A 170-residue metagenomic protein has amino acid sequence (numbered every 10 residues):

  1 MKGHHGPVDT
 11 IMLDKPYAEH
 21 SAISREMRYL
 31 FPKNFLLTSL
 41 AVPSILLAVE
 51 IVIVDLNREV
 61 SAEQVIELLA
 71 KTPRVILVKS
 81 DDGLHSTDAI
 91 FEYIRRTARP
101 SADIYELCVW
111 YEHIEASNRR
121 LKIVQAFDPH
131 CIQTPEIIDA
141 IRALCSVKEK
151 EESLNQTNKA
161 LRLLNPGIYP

Functional and structural regions predicted by a protein language model:
K2-Q125: C-terminal substrate-binding/catalytic lobe of Rossmann-fold NAD(P)-dependent oxidoreductases
R96-P170: NAD(P)-dependent Rossmann-like dehydrogenase/reductase catalytic/cofactor-binding core
